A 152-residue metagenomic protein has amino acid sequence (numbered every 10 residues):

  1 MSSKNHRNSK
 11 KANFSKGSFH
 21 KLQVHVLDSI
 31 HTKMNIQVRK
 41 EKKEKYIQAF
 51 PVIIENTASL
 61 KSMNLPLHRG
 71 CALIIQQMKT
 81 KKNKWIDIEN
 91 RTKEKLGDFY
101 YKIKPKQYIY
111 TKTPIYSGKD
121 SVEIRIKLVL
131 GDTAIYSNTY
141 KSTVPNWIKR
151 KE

Functional and structural regions predicted by a protein language model:
M1-I47, T57-A58: Low-complexity, acidic Ser/Thr/Pro/Gly-rich terminal tails and inter-domain linkers that flank the onset of structured
N5-S9, K112-E152: Terminal connector regions
V24, V52-I54, I75, I124-I126: Hydrophobic beta-strand residues in large extracellular and virion-surface proteins
D28-S29, S62, S121, T133: Coil residues (strongly favoring Ser/Thr
I47-P51, Y108-Y110: Intrinsic-disorder/low-complexity, polar/charged segments enriched in Ser/Thr/Lys/Arg/Asp/Glu/Gln
P51-T57, P114: Short edge beta-strand/loop segments characteristic of extracellular beta-sandwich folds
S59-I103: The feature marks short-to-medium sequence segments in extracytoplasmic or secretory-pathway proteins
D87-V122, G131: Short, solvent-exposed, Trp/other aromatic-anchored flexible loops in extracytoplasmic proteins
